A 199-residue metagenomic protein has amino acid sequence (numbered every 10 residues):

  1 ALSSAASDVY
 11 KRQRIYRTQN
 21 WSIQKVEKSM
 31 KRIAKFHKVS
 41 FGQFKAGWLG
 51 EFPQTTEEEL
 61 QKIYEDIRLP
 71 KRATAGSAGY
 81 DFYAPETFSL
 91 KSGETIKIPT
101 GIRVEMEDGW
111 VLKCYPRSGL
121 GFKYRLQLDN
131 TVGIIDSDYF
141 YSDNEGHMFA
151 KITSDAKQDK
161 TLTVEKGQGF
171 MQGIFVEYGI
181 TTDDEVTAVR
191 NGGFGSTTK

Functional and structural regions predicted by a protein language model:
A1-Q13: Single conserved hydrophobic/aromatic residue that forms the stacking wall/gate of nucleotide- or nucleobase-binding
I15-Y16, N20-K199: DUTPase catalytic domain/fold
